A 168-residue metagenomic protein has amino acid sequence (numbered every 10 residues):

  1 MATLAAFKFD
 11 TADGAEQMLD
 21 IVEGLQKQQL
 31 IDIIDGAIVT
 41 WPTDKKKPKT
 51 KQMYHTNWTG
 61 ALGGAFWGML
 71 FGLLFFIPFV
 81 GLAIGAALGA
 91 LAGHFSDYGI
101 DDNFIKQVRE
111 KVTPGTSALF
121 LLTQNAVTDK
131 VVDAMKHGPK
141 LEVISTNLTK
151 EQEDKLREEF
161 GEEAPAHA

Functional and structural regions predicted by a protein language model:
M1-S117, T123-A168: Positively charged, small/polar-rich N-terminal and surface patches that mediate targeting and assembly and bind
